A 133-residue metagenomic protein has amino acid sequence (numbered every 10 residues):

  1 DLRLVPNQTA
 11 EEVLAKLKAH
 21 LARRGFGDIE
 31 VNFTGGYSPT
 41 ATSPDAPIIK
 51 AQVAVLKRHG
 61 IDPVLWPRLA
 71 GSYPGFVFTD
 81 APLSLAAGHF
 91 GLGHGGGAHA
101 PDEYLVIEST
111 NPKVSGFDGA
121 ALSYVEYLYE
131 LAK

Functional and structural regions predicted by a protein language model:
D1-E11: Midchain, well-structured core segments that form catalytic/ion-binding scaffolds
V13-L21: Short amphipathic alpha-helices in soluble, non-transmembrane regions that often serve as interface/regulatory elements
L21-G25, L56, G60, L128-A132: Structural signal for hydrophobic packing residues in well-ordered secondary-structure cores of soluble enzyme domains
G27-F33: Short beta-strand elements
F33-T40: Juxtamembrane "pre-transmembrane" interface segments
T40-R58: Short, low-order "capping/linker" segments at domain edges
I61-A132: Zn-dependent metallopeptidase/amidohydrolase metal-coordination segment
